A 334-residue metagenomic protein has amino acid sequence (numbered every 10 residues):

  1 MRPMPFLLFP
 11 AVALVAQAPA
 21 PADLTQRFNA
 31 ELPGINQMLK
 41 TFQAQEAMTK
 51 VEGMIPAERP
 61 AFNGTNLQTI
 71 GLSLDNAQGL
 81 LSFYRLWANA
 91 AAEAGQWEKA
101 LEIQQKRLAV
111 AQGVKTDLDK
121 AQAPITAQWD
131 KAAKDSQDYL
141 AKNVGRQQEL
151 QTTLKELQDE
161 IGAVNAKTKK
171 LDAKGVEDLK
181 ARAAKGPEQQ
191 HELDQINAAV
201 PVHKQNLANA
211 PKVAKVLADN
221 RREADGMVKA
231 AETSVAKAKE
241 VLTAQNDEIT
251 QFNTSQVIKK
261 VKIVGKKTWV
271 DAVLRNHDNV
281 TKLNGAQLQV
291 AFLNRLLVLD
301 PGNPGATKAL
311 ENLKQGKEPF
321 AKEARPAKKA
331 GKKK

Functional and structural regions predicted by a protein language model:
Q17-T65, Q78: N-terminal leader/linker segments that initiate helical-solenoid repeat arrays
A20, E58-N76, G113-A121, S255-V264: Flexible helix-coil transition and linker loops at the boundaries of alpha-helical arrays
Q26, N66, L72-D75, G79 (+4 more regions): Structural signature of alpha-solenoid helical repeat junctions
G34, L80, W87, W269 (+3 more regions): Structural register within alpha-helical repeat arrays
E93-V264, K282: Extended amphipathic alpha-helical heptad-repeat regions
